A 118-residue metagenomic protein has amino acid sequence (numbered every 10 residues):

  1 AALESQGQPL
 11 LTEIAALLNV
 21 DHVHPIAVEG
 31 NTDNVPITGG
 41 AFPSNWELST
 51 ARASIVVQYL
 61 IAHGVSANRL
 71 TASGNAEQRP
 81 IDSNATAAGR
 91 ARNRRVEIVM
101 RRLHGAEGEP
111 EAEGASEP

Functional and structural regions predicted by a protein language model:
A2-H24, N31-E111, S116-P118: Periplasmic OmpA-like peptidoglycan-binding domain that tethers envelope proteins to the cell wall
